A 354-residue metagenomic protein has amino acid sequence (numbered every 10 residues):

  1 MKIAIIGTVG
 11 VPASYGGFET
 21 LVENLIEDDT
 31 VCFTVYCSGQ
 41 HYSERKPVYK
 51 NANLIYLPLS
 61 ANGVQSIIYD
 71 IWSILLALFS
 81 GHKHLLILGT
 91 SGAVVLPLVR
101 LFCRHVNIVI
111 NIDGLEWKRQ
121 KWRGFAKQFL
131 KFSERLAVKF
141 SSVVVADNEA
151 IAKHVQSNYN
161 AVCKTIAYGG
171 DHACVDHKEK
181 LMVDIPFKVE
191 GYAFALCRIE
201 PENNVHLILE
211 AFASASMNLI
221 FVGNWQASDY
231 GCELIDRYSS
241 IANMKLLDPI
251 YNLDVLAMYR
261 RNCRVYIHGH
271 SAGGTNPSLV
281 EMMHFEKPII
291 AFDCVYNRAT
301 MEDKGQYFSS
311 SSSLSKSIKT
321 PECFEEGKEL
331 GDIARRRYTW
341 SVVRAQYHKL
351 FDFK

Functional and structural regions predicted by a protein language model:
A4-I6, D184-N203, L209-V222: Conserved donor-binding/catalytic core segment of Leloir-type glycosyltransferases
T8-S14, D28-G63, A150-N158, N224-Y230: N-terminal strand-loop element at the rim of the active site of nucleotide-sugar-dependent glycosyltransferases
Q65-L78, H82-D113, G274: An aromatic- and histidine-rich active-site surface loop
L75-L78, A126-V144: Membrane-proximal helix-turn-helix segments that form the acceptor-binding/catalytic region of lipid-linked
N107-I110, E134-H177, K188-E190: Donor nucleotide-sugar binding/catalytic pocket of nucleotide-sugar-dependent glycosyltransferases
G223, C232-L253: Nucleotide-activated donor-binding/catalytic signature segment of Leloir-type glycosyltransferases, i.e., the conserved
M258-G274, K287: Acidic donor-binding loop of glycosyltransferase active sites
E322-K354: A charged, aromatic-enriched C-terminal amphipathic alpha-helix characteristic of glycosyltransferases across folds
